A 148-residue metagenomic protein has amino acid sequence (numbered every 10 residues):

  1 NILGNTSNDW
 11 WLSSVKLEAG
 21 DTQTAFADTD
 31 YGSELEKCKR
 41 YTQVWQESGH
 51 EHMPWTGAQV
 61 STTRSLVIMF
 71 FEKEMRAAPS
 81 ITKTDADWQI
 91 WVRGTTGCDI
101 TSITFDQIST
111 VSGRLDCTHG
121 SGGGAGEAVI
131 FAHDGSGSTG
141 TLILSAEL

Functional and structural regions predicted by a protein language model:
N1-H50, L144-E147: Extracellular polysaccharide-targeting segments
V44-L148: Phosphate/adenylate-binding glycine loop and adjacent helical scaffold
